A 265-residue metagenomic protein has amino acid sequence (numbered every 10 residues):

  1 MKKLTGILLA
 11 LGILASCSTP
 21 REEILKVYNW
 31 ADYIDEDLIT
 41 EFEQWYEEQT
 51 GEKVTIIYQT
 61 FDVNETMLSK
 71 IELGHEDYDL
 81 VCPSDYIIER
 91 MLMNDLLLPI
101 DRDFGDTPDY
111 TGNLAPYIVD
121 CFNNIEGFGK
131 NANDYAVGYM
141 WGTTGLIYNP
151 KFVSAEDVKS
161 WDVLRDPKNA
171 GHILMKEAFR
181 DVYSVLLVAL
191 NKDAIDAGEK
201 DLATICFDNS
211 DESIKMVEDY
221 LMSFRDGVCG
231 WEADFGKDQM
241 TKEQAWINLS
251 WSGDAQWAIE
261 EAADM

Functional and structural regions predicted by a protein language model:
M1-L25: Short, low-complexity disordered leader/linker segments with a strong preference for bacterial N-terminal type II
L14-C17, E261-M265: Short, intrinsically disordered, charge-balanced linker/junction segments flanking boundaries in proteins
S18-N94, D238: Early extracytoplasmic/lumenal segment of secretory-pathway proteins
W30, D85, E177-F179, S250-G253: Short, well-ordered beta-to-alpha junction loops that form the rim of enzyme active sites and present histidine/acidic
Y33-E36, R90-Q239, Q244, A258: Extracytoplasmic ligand-binding site segments that recognize negatively charged/polar headgroups
E43-E48, R165-P167, A263: Short, surface-exposed basic-aromatic patches at helix termini and helix-loop junctions that form
Y78-P83, C229-G230, W246-W251: Paired acidic/hydrophobic, glycine-rich loop segments that form the ligand-binding mouth/hinge of periplasmic-binding
I87-R90, I247-D264: A ligand-binding cleft/hinge motif common to bilobed small-molecule-binding domains
